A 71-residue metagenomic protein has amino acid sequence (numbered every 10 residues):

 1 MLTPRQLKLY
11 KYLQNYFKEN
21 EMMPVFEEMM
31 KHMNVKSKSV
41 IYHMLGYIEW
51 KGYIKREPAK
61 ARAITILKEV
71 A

Functional and structural regions predicted by a protein language model:
M1, S39-V40: Residues in the helix-turn-helix
T3-Q6, N20, V25, A59-A71: Short, cationic-aromatic polyanion-contact patches
K8-N15: Pre-recognition alpha-helix immediately N-terminal to the DNA-recognition helix within helix-turn-helix or winged-helix
L9, V40-I41: Helix-turn-helix DNA-binding helix
P24-H32: A short alpha-helical element within helix-turn-helix/winged-helix DNA-binding domains across DNA-binding proteins
L45-I48: Basic amphipathic alpha-helical segments that dock to polyanions
G52: Glycine-centered, phosphate/nucleic-acid-interacting loop/turn motifs that mediate DNA/RNA or nucleotide
